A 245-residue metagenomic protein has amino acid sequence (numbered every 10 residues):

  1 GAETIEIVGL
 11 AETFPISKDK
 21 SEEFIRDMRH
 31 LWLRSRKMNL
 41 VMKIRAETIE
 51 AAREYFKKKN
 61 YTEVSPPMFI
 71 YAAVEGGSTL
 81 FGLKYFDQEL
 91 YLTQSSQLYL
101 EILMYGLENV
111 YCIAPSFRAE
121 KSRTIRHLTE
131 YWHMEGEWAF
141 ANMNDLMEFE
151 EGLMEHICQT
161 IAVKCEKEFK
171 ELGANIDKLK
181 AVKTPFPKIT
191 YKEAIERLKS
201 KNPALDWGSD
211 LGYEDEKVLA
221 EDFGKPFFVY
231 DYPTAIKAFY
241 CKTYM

Functional and structural regions predicted by a protein language model:
G1-A139: Class II aminoacyl-tRNA synthetase-like tRNA-binding/catalytic domains
V74-E75, G152-M245: Metal-assisted phosphate- and nucleotidyl-transfer catalytic regions
L103-Y105, R123-R126, N144-E148, F239-K242: Short conserved micro-motifs at the rims of enzyme active sites and ligand-binding pockets
G136-W138, L146, Y232: Generic detector of well-ordered alpha-helical packing
A141-L146, E151, R197: Extended, domain-scale alpha-helical bundle/helix-rich regions
